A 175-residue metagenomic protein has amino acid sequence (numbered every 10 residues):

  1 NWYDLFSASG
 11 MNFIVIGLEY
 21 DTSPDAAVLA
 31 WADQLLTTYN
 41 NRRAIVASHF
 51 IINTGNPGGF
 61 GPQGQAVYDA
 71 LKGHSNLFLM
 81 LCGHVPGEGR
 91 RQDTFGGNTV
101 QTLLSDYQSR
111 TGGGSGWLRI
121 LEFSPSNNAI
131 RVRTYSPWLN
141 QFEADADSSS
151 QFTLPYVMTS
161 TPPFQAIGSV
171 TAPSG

Functional and structural regions predicted by a protein language model:
N1: Surface-exposed loop and adjacent secondary-structure segments within mature catalytic domains
L5, S9-G96: His/acidic metal-ligating clusters that form di-metal
L5-S7, N12, A129-R131, Q151-V157 (+1 more regions): Ser/Thr- (and often Asn-) enriched beta-sheet segments in non-cytosolic proteins
N56, S174-G175: Extracellular/luminal Pro/Thr/Ser-rich low-complexity repeat and linker "mucin-like" segments that act as
Q65, G113-W117, S169: Intrinsically disordered, low-complexity regions
G89-T161: Binuclear metal-dependent phosphoesterase catalytic core
T161-S174: Boundary/junction segments of secreted and surface-exposed precursor proteins
